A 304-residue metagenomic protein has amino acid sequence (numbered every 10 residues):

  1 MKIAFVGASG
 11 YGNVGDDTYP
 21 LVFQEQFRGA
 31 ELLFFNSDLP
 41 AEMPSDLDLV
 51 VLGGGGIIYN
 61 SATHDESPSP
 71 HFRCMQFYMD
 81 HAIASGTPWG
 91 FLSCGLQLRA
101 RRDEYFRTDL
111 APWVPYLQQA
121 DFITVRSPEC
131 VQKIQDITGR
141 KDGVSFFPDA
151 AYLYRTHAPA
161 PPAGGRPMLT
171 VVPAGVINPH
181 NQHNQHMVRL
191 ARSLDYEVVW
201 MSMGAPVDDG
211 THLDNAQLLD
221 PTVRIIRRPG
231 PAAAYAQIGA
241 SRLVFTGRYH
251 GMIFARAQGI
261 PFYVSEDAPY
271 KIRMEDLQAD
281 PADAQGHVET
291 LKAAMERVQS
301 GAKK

Functional and structural regions predicted by a protein language model:
M1-K304: Active-site anion-handling motifs in enzyme catalytic cores
